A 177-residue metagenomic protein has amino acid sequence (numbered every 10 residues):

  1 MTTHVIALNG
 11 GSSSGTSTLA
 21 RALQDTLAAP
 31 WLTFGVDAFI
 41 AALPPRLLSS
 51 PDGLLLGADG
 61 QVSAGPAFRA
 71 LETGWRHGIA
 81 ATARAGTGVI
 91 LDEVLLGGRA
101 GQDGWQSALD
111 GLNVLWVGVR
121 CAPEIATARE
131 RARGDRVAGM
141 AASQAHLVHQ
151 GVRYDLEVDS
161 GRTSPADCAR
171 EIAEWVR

Functional and structural regions predicted by a protein language model:
I6-L8: Hydrophobic anchor at the beta1->P-loop junction of P-loop NTPases
G11: P-loop (Walker A) phosphate-binding loop of NTP-binding proteins
S14: ATP-binding Walker
S17: Walker A/P-loop
A22-T73: Conserved substrate/cofactor phosphate-moiety recognition/catalytic segment in nucleotide-dependent phosphotransferases
V62-L112: Glycine-rich phosphate-binding loop used to anchor ATP phosphates in small-molecule kinases, encompassing both
D110-E130, V158: Conserved phosphate-donor/acceptor-positioning beta-strand/loop module used by diverse small-molecule
A128-R177: Small-molecule kinase domains that catalyze NTP-dependent phosphoryl transfer to phosphate-bearing small molecules
